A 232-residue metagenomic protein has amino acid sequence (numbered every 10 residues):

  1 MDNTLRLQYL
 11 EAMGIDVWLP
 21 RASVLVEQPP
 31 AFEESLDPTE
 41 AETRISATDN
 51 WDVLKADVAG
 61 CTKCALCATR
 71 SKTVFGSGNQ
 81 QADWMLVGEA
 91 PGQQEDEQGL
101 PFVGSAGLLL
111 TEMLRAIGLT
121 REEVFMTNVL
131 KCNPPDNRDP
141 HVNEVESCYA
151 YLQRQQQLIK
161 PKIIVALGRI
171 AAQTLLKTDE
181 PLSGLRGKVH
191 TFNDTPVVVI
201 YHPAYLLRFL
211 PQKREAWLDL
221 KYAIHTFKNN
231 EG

Functional and structural regions predicted by a protein language model:
D2-G232: A polyanion-binding, active-site-adjacent surface
